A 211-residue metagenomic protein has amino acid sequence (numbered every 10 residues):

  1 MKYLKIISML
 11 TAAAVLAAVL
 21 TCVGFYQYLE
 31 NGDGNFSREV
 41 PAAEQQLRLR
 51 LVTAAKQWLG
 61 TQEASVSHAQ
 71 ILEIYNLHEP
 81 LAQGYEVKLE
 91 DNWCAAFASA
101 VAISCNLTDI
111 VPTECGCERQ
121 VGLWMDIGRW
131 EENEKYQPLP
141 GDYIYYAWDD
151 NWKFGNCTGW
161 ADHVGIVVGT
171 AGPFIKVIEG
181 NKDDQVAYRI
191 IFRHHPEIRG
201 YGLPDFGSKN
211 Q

Functional and structural regions predicted by a protein language model:
Y3-M9, A13, V19-V40, Q45 (+2 more regions): Aromatic- and glycine-rich peptidoglycan recognition patches
C22, L49, T108-D184: ...with weaker cross-activation on analogous glycine-rich loops/strands in unrelated enzymes
Q27-C105: N-terminal capping segments
A69-I71, Q120, I190: Positively charged, low-complexity intrinsically disordered regions
Y75-E79, I127-R129, E134, V186 (+2 more regions): Solvent-exposed, flexible loop/coil residues
G84, N92, A96, A100 (+4 more regions): Surface-exposed loop/turn and secondary-structure junction residues enriched for glycine/proline
